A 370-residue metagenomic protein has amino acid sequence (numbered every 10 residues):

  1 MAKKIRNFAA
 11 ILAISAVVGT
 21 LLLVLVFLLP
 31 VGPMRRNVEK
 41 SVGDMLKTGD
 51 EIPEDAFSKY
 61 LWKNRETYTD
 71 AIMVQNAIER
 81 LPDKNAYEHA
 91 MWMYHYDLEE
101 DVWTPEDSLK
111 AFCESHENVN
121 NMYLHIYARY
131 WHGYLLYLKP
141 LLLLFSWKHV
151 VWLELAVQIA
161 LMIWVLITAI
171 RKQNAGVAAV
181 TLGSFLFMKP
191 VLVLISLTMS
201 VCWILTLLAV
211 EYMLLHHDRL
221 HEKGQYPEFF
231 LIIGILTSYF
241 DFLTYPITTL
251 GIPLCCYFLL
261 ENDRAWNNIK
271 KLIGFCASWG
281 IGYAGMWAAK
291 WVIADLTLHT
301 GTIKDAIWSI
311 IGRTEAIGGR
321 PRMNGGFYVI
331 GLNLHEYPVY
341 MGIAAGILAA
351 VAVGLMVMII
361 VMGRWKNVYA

Functional and structural regions predicted by a protein language model:
M1-P30: Start-transfer (signal-anchor) and selected internal transmembrane alpha helices of multi-pass inner/ER membrane
K47-Y127: Interfacial juxtamembrane loops and adjacent helix segments that form the catalytic/substrate-binding surfaces
R129, L135-E154: Juxtamembrane segments of multi-pass membrane glycosylation machinery that transfer sugars from lipid-linked donors
W131, S184-D218, E222-Q225, Y239-Y245: Membrane-interface micro-motifs in multi-pass membrane enzymes
L155-A179: Transmembrane-helix motifs of polytopic, lipid-linked glycan transferases
Y226-L254, K271-A284: Membrane-interface alpha helices of multi-pass inner-membrane proteins
L272-L355: Membrane-lumen/periplasm interface segments of specific transmembrane helices in polyprenyl phosphate-linked
M356-A370: Membrane-interface helix-loop-helix junctions at transmembrane boundaries of multi-pass membrane enzymes, predominantly
